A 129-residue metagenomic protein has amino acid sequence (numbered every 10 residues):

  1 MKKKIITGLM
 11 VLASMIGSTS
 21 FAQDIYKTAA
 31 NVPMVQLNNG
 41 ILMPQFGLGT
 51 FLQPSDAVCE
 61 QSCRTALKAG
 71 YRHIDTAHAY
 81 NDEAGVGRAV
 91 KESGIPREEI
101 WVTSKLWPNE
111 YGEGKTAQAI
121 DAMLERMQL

Functional and structural regions predicted by a protein language model:
M1-K4: Positively charged n-region of N-terminal signal peptides that target proteins for export
T7-G17: Bacterial N-terminal signal peptides
G17-L129: Active-site anion-binding loops
